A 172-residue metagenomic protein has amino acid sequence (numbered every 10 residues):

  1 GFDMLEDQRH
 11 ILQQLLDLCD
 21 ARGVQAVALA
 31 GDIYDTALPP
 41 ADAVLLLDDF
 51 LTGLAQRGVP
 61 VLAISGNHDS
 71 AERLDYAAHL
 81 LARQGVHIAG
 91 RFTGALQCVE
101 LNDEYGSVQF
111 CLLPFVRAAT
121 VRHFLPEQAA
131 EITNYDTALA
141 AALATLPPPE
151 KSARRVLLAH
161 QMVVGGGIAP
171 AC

Functional and structural regions predicted by a protein language model:
G1, G23-A26, G31, G53 (+7 more regions): Residue-identity detector for glycine
G1-T52, Q56: N-terminal active-site segment of His-dependent metallophosphoesterases
L16-V24, G58-V61, T93-A95, A141-L146: Short C-terminal domain-edge/linker segments immediately following a structured domain
V24-D42, V59-E72, E150, M162-C172: Active-site neighborhood of divalent metal-dependent phosphoester/pyrophosphate hydrolases
A37-F92: Well-ordered mid-protein domain cores that form the structural environment of catalytic cofactors
D69-C172: His/Asp/Glu-rich metal-coordinating catalytic cores of metallo-dependent phosphodiesterases/hydrolases acting on
